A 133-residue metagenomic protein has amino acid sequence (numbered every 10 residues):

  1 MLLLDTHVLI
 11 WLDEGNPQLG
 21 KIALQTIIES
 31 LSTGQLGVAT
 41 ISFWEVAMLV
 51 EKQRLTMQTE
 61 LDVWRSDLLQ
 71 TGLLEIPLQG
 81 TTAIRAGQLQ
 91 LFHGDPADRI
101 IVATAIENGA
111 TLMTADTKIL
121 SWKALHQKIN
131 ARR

Functional and structural regions predicted by a protein language model:
M1-V38, K52-S66, Q70, T117 (+2 more regions): Short, well-structured N-terminal submotif of metal-dependent ribonuclease cores
G15-P17, N108, H126: Alpha-helical transmembrane segments and their juxtamembrane interfaces
V46: Phosphate/NTP-binding elements of NTP-utilizing enzymes
Q58, D62, Q70-T117: Active-site neighborhoods of divalent-metal-dependent phosphate/nucleic-acid chemistry enzymes
E75-P77, Q127-R133: Short acidic-hydrophobic, aromatic-tinged amphipathic segments that line or gate anion-handling sites
Q88-Q90, A124-Q127: Short secondary-structure transition/capping segments
